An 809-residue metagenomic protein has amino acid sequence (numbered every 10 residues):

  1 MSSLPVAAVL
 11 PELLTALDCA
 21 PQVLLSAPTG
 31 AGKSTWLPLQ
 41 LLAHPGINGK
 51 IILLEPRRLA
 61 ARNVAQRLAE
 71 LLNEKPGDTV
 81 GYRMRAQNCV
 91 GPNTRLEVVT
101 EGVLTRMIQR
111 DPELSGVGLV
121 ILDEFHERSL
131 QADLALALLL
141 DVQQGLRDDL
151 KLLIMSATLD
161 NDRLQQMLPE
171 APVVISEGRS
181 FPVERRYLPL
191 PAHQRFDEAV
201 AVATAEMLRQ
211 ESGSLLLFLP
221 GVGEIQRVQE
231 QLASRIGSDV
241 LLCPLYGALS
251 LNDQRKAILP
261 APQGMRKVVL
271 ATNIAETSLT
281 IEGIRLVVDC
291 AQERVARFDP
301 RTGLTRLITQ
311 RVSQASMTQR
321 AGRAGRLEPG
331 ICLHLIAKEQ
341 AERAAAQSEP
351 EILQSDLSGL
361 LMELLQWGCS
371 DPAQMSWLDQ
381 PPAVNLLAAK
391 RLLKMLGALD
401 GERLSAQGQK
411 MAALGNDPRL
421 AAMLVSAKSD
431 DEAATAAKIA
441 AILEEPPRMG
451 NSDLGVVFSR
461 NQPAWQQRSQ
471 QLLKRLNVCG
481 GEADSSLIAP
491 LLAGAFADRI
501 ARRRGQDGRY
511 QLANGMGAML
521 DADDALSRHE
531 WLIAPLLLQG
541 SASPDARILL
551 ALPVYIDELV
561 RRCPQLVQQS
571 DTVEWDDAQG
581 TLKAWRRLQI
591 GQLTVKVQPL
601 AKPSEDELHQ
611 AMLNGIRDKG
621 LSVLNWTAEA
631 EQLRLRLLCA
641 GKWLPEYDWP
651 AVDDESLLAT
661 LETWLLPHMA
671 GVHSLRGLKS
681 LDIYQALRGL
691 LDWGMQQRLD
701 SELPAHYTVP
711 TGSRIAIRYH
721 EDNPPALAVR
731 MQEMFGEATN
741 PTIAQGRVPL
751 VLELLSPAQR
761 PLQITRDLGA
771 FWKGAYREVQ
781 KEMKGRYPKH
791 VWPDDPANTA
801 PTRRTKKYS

Functional and structural regions predicted by a protein language model:
M1-M423, A483, L538, D722-P724: P-loop NTPase motor module signature
D111-H126, L136, C290-R294, G303 (+6 more regions): Extended active-site and interfacial segments that coordinate phosphate-rich ligands in large catalytic machineries
I121-L122, S250, Q254, S426-P447 (+1 more regions): Charge-dense polyanion-binding interfaces
F181, A518, R714-A716: Short, isolated positions in well-ordered beta-strands
L399, E432-G517, E530-H706, Q745-S809: Acidic, serine/threonine- and proline-rich low-complexity intrinsically disordered segments
L520-D521, W585, I717-R718: Short capping micro-motif at the N-terminus of alpha-helices
A686-V748: C-terminal accessory/binding modules appended to enzymatic or scaffolding proteins
